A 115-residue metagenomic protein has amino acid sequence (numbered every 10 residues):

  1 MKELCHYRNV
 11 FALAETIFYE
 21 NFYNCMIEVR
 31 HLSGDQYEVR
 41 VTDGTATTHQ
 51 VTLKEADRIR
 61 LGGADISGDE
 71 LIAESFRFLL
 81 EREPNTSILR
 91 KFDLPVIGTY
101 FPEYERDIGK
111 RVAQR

Functional and structural regions predicted by a protein language model:
A12-C25: Short, Lys/Arg-enriched N-terminal segments with co-localized hydrophobic residues within the first ~10-30 amino acids
Y23-L61, I66, L94-R115: N-terminal intrinsically disordered, cationic/polar leader segments that include organellar targeting peptides
L53-N85: Acidic, aromatic-enriched beta-alpha/helix-loop junctions
E83-S87, G109-V112: Residue-level signal for secondary-structure boundary elements
R90: Metal- or metallocofactor-binding catalytic centers and their adjacent structured scaffolds across diverse enzyme
